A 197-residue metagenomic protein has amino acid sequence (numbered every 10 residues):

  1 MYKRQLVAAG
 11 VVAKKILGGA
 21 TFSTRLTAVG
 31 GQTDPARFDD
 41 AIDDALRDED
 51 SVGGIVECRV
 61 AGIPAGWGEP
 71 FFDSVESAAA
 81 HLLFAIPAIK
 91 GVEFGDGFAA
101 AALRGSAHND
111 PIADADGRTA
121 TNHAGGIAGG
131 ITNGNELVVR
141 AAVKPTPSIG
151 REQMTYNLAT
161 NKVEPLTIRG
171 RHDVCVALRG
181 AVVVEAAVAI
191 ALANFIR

Functional and structural regions predicted by a protein language model:
K3, V7, R37, P70 (+8 more regions): Conserved active-site and cofactor/substrate-binding residues in soluble primary-metabolism enzymes
K3-F71: Glycine-rich, mobile lid/loop segments that gate access to catalytic sites or pores
K3-T24, D73-H81, N135-T146, A186-R197: Alpha-helical support elements that line or immediately flank enzyme active sites and cofactor-binding pockets
R4, K15, R25, R37 (+9 more regions): Arginine residue identity/basic-tract feature
A28-P35, A107, K162-L166: Short, mixed-charge aromatic SLiMs
A41, C58, G62, G66 (+4 more regions): A near-ubiquitous, low-amplitude feature marking generic local secondary-structure context
E49-V52, V56-V163: Glycine-rich anion/phosphate-binding loop at the beta-strand->alpha-helix junction
V138, S148-R197: Internal helix-turn-beta structural module
